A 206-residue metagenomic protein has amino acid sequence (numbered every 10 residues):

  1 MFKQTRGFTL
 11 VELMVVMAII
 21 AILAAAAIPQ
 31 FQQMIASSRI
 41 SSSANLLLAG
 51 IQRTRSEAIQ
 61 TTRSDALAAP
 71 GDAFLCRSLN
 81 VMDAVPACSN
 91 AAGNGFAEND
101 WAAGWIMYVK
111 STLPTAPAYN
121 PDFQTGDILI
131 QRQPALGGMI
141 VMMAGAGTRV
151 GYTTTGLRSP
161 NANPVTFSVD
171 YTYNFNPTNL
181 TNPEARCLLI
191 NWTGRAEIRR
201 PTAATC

Functional and structural regions predicted by a protein language model:
M1-A36, G50: N-terminal single-pass transmembrane signal-anchor helix
F8, I22, R77, L157 (+1 more regions): Gly/Ser/Thr-rich helix-start
S41, A49-D83, P201: Alpha-helix exit/C-cap motif
S56-E57, G95-E98, T178-L180: Short secondary-structure boundary/capping segments within folded domains
A68-T154, T202: Type IV pilin-like appendage domain
G137-C206: Cell-surface, membrane-associated systems
